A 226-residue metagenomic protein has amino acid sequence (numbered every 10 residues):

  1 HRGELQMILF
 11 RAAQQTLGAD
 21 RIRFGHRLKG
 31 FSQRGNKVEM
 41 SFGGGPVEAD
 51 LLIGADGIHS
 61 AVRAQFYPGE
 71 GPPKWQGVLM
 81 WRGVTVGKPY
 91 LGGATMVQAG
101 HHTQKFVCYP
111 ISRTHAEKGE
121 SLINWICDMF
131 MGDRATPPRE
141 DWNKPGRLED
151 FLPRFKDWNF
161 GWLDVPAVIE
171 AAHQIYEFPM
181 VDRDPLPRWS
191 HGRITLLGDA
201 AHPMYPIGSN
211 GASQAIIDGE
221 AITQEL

Functional and structural regions predicted by a protein language model:
H1-Q6, F10, K37, F42-V47 (+1 more regions): Conserved FAD/dinucleotide-binding core of flavoprotein oxidoreductases
H1-Y67, G71-V84, G132-P138, K144-E149: Conserved N-terminal helical subregion
Q15, F24, S32-Q33, P89-G92 (+2 more regions): Short solvent-exposed loop/turn micro-motifs enriched in small/polar/acidic residues
R27-G30, F106, T114-H115, L186-P187: Domain-wide signal for the mature, well-folded portions of proteins, strongly enriched in nucleus-encoded organellar
I53-G54, W81, D150-F151, A171-L226: Conserved mid-domain beta->alpha element of the FAD-binding
S60, M80-R82, Q104-V107, A201-H202: Histidine-centered metal-chelating micro-motifs
Y67-E70, G93-M96, D182-R183: Short, P/G- and charge-enriched loop/turn segments at secondary-structure junctions
P68-P72, K118, A212-A215: Glycine-rich, phosphate-binding/catalytic loops in enzymes
